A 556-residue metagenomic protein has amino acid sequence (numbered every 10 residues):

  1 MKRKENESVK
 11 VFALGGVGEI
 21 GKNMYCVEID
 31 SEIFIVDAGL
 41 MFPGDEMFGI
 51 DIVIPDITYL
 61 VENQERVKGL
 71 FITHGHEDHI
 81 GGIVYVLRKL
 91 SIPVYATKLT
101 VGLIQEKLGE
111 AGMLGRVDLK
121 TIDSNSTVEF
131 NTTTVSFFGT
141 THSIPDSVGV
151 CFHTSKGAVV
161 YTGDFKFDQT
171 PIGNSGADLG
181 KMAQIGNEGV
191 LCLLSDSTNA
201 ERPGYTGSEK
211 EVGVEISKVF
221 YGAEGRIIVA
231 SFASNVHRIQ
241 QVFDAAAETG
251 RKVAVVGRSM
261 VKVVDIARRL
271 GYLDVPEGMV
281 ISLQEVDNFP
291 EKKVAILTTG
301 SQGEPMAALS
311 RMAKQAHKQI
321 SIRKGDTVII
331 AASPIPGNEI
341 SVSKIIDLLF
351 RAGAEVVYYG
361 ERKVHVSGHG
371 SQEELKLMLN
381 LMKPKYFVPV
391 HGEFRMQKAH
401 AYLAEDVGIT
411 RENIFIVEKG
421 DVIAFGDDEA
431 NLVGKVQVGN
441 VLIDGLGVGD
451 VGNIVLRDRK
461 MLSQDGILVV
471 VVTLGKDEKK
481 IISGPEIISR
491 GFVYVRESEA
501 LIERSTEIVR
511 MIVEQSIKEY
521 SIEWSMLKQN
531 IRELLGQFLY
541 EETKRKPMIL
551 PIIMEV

Functional and structural regions predicted by a protein language model:
K2-F71, H76-N288, A307-S321, I340-K344: His/Asp/Glu-rich metal-coordinating catalytic cores of metallo-dependent phosphodiesterases/hydrolases acting on
V17, M41-D45, G49, R66-V67 (+4 more regions): A glycine- and charged-residue-rich anion-binding loop/surface
P93, V388, M548-L550: Short glycine-rich phosphate-binding loop at a beta-alpha junction
L108, A404, L539: Conserved hydrophobic residues forming the short capping helix/wall of the S-adenosyl-L-methionine
D123, E418, R545-I549: Short Gly/Ser/Thr- and Asp/Glu-enriched loop/turn motifs at secondary-structure junctions
E201-A331, I335-P384, V388-R504, I508-S521 (+2 more regions): Hard-cation-handling environments
Y520-V556: C-terminal tails and terminal domains of large nucleic-acid-associated and other macromolecular-machine proteins
